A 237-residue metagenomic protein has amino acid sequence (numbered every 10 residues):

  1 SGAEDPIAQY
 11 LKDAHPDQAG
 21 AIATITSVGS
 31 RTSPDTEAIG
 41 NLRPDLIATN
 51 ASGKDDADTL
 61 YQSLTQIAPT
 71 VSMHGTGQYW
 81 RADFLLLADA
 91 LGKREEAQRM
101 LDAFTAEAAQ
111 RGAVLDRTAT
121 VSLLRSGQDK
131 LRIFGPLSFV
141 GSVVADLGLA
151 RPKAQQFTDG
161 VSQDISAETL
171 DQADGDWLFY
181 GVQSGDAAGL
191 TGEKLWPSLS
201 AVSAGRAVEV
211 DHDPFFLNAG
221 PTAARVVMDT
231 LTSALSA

Functional and structural regions predicted by a protein language model:
S1-G40, L46, A51: A short, structured surface patch at a secondary-structure boundary
A3-D5, L46, S52-D56, T76-W80 (+3 more regions): Solvent-exposed loop/turn segments at secondary-structure junctions within structured extracellular/periplasmic domains
Q18-T26, R94-E96, G148-T158: A local structural motif
V28-D35, F157-S166: Short helix-initiation/N-cap motifs at beta->coil->alpha
N41-T49, P69, L170, G175: Proline-aspartate-enriched helix->loop->beta-strand connector
D56, Y61-G127, P221-A237: Extracytoplasmic substrate-binding proteins
I133-Q163: Alpha-helical, coiled-coil/dimerization segments enriched in small aliphatic residues
T169, A173-A237: Structured C-terminal subdomain patch of bacterial secreted/periplasmic proteins
